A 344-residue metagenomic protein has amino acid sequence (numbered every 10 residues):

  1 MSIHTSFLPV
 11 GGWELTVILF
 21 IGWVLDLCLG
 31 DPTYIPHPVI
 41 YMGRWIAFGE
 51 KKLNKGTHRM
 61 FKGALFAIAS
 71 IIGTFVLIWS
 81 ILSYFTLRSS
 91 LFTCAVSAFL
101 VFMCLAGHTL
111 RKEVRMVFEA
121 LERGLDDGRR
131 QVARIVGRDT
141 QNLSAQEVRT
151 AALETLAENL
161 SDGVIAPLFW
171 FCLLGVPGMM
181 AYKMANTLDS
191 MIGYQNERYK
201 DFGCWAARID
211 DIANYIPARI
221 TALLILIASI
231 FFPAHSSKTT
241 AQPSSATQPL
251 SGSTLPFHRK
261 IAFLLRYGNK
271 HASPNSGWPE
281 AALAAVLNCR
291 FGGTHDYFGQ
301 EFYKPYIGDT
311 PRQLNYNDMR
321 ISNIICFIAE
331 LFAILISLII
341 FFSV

Functional and structural regions predicted by a protein language model:
S2-M180, A185, G193-V344: Hydrophobic alpha-helical transmembrane segments
S190: RNA/tRNA-interacting regions in translation and RNA-turnover enzymes
